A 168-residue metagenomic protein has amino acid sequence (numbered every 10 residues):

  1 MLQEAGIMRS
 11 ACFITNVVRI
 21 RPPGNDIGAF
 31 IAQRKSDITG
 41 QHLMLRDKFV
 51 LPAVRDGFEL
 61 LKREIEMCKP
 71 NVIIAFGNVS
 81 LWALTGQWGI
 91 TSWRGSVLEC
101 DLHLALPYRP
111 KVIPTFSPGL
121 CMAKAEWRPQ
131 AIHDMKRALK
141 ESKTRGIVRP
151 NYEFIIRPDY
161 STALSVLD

Functional and structural regions predicted by a protein language model:
M1-G146: A polyanion-binding, active-site-adjacent surface
K136-D168: N-terminal accessory regions of nucleic-acid-interacting proteins
